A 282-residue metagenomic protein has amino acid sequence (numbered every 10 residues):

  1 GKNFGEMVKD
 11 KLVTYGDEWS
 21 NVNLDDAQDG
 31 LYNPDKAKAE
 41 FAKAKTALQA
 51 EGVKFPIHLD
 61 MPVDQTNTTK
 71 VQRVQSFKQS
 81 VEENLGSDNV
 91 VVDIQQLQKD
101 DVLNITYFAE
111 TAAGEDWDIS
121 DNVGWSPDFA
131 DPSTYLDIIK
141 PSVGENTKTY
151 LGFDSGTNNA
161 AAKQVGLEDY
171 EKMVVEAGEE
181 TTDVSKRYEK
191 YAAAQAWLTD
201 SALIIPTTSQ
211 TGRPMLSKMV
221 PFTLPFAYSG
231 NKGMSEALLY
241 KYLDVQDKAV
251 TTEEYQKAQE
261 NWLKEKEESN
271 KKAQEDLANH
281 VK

Functional and structural regions predicted by a protein language model:
K2-M7, S217: Extracytoplasmic ligand-binding site segments that recognize negatively charged/polar headgroups
G5-L12, E18-P127, V184, G212 (+3 more regions): Ligand/substrate-recognition segments at binding pockets and active sites
D10-D35, Q49-K54, Y107-A113, D137-E176 (+1 more regions): Short, solvent-exposed loop/beta-turn-alpha elements that line the ligand-binding surface or hinge of extracytoplasmic
Y32, K36-K43, T69-S80, D131-T134 (+3 more regions): Extracytoplasmic/secreted proteins, especially bacterial periplasmic and envelope-associated proteins
A50, D183, D200-T207: Intrinsically disordered or highly flexible coil/loop and linker segments, enriched in small and charged/polar residues
W125-F129, S142, I204, T211-R213: Short loop/turn segments at secondary-structure transitions that flank enzyme active sites
A177-T181: Secondary-structure edge/capping motif, primarily at the C-terminal ends of alpha-helices and the immediately following
A194, T207-S209: Compact beta-rich and alpha/beta scaffold cores in large eukaryotic transport/transcription complexes and associated
